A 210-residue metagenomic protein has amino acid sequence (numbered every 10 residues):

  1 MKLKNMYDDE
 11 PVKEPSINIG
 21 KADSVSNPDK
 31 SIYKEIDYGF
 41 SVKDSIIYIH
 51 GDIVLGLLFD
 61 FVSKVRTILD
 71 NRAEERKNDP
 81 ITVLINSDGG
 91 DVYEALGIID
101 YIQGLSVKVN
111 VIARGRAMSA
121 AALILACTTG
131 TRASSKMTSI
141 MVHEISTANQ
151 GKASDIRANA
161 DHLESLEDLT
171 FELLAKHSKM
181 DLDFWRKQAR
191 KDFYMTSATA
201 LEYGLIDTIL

Functional and structural regions predicted by a protein language model:
M1-L210: Terminal-region recognition feature
